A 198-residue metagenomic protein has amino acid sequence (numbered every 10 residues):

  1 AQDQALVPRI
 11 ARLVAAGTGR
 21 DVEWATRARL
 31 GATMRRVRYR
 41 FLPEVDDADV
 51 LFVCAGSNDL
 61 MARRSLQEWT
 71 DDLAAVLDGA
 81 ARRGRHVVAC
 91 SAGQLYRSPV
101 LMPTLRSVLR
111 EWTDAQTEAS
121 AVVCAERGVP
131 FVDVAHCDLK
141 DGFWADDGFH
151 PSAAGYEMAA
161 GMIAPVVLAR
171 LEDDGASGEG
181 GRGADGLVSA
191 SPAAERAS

Functional and structural regions predicted by a protein language model:
A1-D71: Conserved SGNH/GDSL esterase-like catalytic core that processes O-acyl groups on lipids and polysaccharides
Q2, R64-E68, D72, T104-W112 (+2 more regions): Alpha-helix N-cap and loop-to-helix initiation/capping positions
V53, V88-C90: Structural beta-sheet core signal
L73-L77, T117: Generic structural signal for well-ordered alpha-helices, preferentially at hydrophobic/aromatic core positions
R82-H86: A short helix->loop->beta-strand "cap" motif at the edges of active sites that frequently abuts
Y96-V100, L139-G142: Short acidic/His/Gly/Ser-rich catalytic and metal-binding motifs that mark active-site loops of diverse hydrolases
R97-D133: Substrate-gating cap/lid alpha-helix
D146-S198: Histidine-centered active-site loop/cap adjacent to the catalytic His in serine esterases/O-acetyl transfer systems
